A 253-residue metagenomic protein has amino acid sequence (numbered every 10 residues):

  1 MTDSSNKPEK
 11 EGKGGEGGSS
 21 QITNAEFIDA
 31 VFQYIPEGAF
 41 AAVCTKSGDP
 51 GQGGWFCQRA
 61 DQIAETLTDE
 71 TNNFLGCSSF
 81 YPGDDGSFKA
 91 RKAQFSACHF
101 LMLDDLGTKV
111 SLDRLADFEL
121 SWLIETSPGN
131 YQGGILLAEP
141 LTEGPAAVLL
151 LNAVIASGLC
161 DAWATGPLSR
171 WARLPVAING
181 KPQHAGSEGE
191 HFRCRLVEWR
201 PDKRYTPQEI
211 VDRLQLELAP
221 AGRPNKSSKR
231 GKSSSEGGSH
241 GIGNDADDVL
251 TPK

Functional and structural regions predicted by a protein language model:
M1-F100, I178, E198-L216, A221: DNA replication initiation on ssDNA origins
E11, D117-F118: Short, well-ordered coil/turn elements that cap or connect secondary structure elements
A30-Y34, E119-E125: Short, glycine- and small/hydrophobic-rich beta-strand elements in well-ordered beta-sheets
T45-K46, L106, E125-P128: Short loop/turn segments at strand-loop or loop-helix junctions that form parts of catalytic or ligand-binding pockets
C57-D69, I124-S127, P145-C160: A signal for specific C-terminal beta-sheet/loop modules enriched in small/flexible residues with GP/PG/PP motifs
G86-L112, A116-D117, L137-K253: DNA replication initiation modules
L123-Q132, A172: Short, conserved phosphate-binding/catalytic loop or strand-edge motifs used in phosphoryl-/nucleotidyl-transfer
